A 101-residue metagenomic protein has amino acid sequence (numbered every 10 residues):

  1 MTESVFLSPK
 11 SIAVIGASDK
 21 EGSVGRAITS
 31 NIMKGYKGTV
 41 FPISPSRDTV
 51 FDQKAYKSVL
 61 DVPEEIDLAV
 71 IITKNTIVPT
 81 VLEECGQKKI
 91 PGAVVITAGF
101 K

Functional and structural regions predicted by a protein language model:
M1-K101: Catalytic-core regions of core metabolic enzymes, especially those transforming organic acids/acyl-group intermediates
